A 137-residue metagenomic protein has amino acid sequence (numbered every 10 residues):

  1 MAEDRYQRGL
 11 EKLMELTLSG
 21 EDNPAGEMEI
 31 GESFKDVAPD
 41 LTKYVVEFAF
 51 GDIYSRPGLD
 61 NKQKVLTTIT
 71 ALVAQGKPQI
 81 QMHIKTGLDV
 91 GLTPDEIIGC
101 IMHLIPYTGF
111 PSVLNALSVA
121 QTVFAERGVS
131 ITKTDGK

Functional and structural regions predicted by a protein language model:
M1-N61, V113-K137: Acidic, glycine/proline-rich low-complexity segments that act as flexible tails and inter-domain linkers
K12, E29, A49, L66 (+2 more regions): A general alpha-helix detector
L41, Q63, G76-H83: Amphipathic alpha-helical interface surfaces
V46, Q63-K64, I80, I97: N-terminal alpha-helical segment
G58-L59, A74-P78, G109-V113: Short helix-coil transition sites and intra-membrane helix breaks within transmembrane domains of multi-pass
Q63-L72, I101: Short, structured motif recognition centered on aromatic/hydrophobic residues
V73-A74, V90, H103-F110: A short structural micro-motif
P78-E96, L114-Q121: Extended intrinsically disordered, low-complexity coil regions enriched in Ser, Thr, Gly, Ala and often Pro
